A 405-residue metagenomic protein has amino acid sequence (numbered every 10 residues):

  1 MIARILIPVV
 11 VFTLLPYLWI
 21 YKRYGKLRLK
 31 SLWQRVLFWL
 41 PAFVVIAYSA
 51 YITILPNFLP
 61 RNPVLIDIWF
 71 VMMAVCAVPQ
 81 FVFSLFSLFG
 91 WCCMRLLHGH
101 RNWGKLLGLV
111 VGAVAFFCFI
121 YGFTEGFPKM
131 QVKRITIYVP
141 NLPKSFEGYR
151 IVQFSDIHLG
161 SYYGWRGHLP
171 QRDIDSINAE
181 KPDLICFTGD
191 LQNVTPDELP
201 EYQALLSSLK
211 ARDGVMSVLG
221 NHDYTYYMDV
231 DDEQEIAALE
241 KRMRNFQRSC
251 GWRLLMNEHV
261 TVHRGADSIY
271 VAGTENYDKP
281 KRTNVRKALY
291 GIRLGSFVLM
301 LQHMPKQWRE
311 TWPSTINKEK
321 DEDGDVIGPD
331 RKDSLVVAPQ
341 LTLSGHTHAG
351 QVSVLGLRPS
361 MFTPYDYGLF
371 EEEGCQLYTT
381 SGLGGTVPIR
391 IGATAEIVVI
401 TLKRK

Functional and structural regions predicted by a protein language model:
M1-P128: Non-catalytic terminal accessory segments
M1-V10, L96-R101, P128-K133, I157-P170 (+2 more regions): Short N-terminal secondary-structure initiator segments
P16-L27, L97-V114, T136-K144, R172-I185 (+1 more regions): Short, charge-rich amphipathic segments
L85, R134-T136, V399: Beta-strand secondary-structure signal
L88, R95, P140-L142, K405: Generic structural motif
F116-L142, S161-W165: Hydrophobic alpha-helical transmembrane segments in integral membrane proteins
S145-K405: Soluble catalytic domains of enzymes that build or remodel membrane lipids, polysaccharides, and related
